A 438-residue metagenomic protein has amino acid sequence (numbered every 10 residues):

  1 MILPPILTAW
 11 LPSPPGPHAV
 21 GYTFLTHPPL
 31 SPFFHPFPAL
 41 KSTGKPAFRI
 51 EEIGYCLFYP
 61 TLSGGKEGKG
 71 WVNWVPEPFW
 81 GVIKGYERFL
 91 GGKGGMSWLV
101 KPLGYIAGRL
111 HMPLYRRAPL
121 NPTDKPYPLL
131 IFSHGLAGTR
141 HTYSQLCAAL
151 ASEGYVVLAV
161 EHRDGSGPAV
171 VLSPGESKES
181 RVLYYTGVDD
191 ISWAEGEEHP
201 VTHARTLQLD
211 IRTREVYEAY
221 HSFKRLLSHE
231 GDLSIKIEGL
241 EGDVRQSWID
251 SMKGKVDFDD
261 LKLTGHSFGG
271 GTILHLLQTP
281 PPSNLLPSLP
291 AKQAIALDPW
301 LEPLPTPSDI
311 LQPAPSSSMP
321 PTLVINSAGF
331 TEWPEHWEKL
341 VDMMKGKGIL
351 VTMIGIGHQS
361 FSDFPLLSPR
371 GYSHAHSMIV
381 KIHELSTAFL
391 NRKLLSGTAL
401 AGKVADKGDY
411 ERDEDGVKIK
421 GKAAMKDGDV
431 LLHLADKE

Functional and structural regions predicted by a protein language model:
M1-L130, L395: Domain-level recognition of soluble alpha/beta enzyme cores, biased toward histidine phosphatases/phosphomutases
F37-P46, T202-L207, P305, P369-I379 (+1 more regions): Active-site rim elements
E77-G81, G85-G95, T142-E198, L350 (+1 more regions): Active-site machinery of serine-nucleophile hydrolases
I106-Y127, F132-V170, F330-E332: Short substrate-entry loop that stabilizes the transition state in hydrolases
N121-P122, S283-F361: The feature captures the conserved acid-bearing segment of alpha/beta-hydrolase catalytic domains
V171-F258: Alpha/beta-hydrolase active-site loop
H221-T306: Primarily recognizes the serine-hydrolase "nucleophile elbow" in alpha/beta-hydrolase and SGNH/GDSL folds
F364-E438: Alpha/beta-hydrolase-fold serine-hydrolase catalytic core, especially in secreted/extracellular enzymes
